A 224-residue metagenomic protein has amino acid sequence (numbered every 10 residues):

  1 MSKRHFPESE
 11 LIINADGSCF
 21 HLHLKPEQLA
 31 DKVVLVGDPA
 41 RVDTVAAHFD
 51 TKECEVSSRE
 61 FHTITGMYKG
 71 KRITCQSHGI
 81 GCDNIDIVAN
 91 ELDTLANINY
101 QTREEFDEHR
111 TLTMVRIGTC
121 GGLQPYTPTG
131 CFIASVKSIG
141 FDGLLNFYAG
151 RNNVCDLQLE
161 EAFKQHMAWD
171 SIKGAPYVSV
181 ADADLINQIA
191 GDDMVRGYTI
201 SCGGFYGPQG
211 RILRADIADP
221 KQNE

Functional and structural regions predicted by a protein language model:
S2-Y177: Metabolite-binding pocket within alpha/beta catalytic cores that recognizes anionic/polar moieties
L159-E224: Active-site rim beta-loop-alpha module in soluble metabolic enzymes
